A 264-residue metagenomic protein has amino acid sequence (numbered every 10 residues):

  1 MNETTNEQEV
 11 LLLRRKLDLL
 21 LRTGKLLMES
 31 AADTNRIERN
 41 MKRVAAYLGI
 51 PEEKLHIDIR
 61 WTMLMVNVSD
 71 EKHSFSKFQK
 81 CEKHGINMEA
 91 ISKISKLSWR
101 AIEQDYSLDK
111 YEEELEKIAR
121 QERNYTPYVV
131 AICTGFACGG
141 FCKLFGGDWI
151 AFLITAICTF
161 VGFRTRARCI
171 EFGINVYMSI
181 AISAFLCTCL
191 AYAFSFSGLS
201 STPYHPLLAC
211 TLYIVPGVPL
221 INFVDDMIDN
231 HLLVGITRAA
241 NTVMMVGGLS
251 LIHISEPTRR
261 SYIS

Functional and structural regions predicted by a protein language model:
M1-Y106: Soluble N-terminal domains of membrane-associated systems
E114-R123, L232-V234: Cytosolic juxtamembrane amphipathic/interface segments immediately preceding and feeding into a transmembrane helix
I118, G162-G173, I221-L232: C-terminal ends of transmembrane helices
R123-Y204, P216: Core alpha-helical transmembrane segments of integral membrane proteins
F172-M178, H231-V246: Membrane-interface segments at loop-to-transmembrane junctions
T211-N222, P257: Short, proline-centered helix/strand-breaking motifs
V243-S255: Final/C-terminal transmembrane alpha-helix of multipass membrane proteins
H253-S264: Single conserved hydrophobic/aromatic residue that forms the stacking wall/gate of nucleotide- or nucleobase-binding
